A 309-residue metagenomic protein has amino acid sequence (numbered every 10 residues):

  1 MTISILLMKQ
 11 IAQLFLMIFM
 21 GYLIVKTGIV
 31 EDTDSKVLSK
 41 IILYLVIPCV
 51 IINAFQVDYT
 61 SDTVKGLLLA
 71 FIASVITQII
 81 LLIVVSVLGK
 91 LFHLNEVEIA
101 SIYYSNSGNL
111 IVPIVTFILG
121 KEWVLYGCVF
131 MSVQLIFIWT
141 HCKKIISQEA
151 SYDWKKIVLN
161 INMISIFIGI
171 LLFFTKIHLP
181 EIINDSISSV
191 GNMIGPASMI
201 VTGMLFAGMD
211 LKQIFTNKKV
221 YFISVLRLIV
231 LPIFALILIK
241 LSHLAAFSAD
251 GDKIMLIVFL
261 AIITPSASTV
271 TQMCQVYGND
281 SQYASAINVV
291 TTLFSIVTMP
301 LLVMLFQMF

Functional and structural regions predicted by a protein language model:
M1-F309: Alpha-helical transmembrane segments of multi-pass small-molecule/ion transporters
